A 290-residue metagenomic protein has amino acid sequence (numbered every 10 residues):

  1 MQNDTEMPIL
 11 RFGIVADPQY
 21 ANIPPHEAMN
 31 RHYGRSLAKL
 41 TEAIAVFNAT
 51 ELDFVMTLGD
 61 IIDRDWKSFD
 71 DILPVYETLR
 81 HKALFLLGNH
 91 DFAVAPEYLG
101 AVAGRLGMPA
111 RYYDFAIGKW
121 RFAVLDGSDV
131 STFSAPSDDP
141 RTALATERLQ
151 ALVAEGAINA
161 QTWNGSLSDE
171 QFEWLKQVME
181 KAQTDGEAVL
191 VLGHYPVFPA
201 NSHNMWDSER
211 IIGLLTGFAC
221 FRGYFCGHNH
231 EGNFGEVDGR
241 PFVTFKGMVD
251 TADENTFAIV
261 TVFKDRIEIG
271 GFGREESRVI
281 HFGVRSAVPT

Functional and structural regions predicted by a protein language model:
M1-D70: N-terminal active-site segment of His-dependent metallophosphoesterases
Q2-D4, K67-D185, R210-C220, G235-G270 (+1 more regions): Extended active-site neighborhood of metal-dependent phosphoesterases/phosphodiesterases
I14-A16, V55-D60, A83-N89, L125 (+3 more regions): Active-site neighborhood of phospho(di)ester-bond hydrolases with catalytic His/Asp-centered motifs
P18-A21, I61-R64, N89-A93, S128-S131 (+4 more regions): Solvent-exposed loop/turn segments at secondary-structure junctions within structured extracellular/periplasmic domains
E27-A28, W66-S68, Y98, N201-M205 (+1 more regions): Short, solvent-exposed loop/turn segments at secondary-structure boundaries
R35-K39, H203-A219: Short, motif-level signal for alpha-helix interfacial/capping segments enriched in acidic residues and aromatics/proline
L52, G186-E187: Short, high-confidence coil segments that cap the C-terminus of an alpha-helix and link into the following beta-strand
G271-H281: Short, solvent-exposed aromatic-acidic interface loops
